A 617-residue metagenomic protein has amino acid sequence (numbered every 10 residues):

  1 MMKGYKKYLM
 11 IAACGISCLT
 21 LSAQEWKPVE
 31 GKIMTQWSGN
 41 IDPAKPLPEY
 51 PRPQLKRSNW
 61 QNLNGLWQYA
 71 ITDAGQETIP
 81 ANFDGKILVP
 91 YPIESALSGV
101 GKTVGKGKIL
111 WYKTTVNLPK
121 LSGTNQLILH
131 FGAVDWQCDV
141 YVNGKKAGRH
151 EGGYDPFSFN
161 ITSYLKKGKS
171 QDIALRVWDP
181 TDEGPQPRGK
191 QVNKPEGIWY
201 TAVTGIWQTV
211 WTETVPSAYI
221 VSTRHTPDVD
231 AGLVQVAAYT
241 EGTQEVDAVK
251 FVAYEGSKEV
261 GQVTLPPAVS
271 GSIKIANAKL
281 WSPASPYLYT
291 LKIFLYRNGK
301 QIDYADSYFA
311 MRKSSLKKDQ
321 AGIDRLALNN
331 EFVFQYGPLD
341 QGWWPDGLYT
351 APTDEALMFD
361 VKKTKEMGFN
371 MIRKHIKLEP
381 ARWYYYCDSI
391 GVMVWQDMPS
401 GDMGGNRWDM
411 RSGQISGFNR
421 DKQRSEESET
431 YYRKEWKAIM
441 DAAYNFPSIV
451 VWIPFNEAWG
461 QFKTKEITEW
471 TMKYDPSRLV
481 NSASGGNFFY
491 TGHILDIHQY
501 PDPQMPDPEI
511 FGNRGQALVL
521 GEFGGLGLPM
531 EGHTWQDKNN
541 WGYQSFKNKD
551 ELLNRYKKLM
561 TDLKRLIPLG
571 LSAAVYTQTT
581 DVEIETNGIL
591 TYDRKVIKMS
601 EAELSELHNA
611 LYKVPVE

Functional and structural regions predicted by a protein language model:
M1-E25: Bacterial Sec-dependent N-terminal signal peptides
Q24-H130, P187-W199, V203-I206, P216 (+2 more regions): Extended carbohydrate-recognition surfaces in non-catalytic/accessory domains of CAZymes and lectin-like proteins
P28-V29, K194-T204, P216-R224, R312-L328: Low-complexity, Pro/Ser/Thr- and charge-rich linker/hinge segments at domain boundaries
Q68-T72, K102-Y219, T243, K258-V260 (+3 more regions): Accessory beta-strand-rich segments of carbohydrate-active enzymes
V142, L233-L265, G271, L291-I293: Beta-strand-rich binding/interaction modules
A174-R176, T290-F294: Extracellular recognition modules
T223-P227, K292-T364, A610, V614-V616: N-terminal carbohydrate-binding accessory modules
V361-K363, M371-M599, E606-L607: Substrate-binding/catalytic cleft of secreted carbohydrate-active enzymes, primarily glycoside hydrolases
